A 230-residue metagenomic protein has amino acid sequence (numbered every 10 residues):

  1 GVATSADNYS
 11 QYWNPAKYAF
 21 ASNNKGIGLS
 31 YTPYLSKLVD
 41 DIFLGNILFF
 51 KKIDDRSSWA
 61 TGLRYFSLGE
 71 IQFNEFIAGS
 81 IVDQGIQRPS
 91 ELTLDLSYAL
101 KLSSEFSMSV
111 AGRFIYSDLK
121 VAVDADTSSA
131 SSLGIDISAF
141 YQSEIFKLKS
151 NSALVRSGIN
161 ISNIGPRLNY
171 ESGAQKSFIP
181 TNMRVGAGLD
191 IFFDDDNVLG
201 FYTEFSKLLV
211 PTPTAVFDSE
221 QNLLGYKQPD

Functional and structural regions predicted by a protein language model:
G1-D230: Subset of outer-membrane beta-barrel
